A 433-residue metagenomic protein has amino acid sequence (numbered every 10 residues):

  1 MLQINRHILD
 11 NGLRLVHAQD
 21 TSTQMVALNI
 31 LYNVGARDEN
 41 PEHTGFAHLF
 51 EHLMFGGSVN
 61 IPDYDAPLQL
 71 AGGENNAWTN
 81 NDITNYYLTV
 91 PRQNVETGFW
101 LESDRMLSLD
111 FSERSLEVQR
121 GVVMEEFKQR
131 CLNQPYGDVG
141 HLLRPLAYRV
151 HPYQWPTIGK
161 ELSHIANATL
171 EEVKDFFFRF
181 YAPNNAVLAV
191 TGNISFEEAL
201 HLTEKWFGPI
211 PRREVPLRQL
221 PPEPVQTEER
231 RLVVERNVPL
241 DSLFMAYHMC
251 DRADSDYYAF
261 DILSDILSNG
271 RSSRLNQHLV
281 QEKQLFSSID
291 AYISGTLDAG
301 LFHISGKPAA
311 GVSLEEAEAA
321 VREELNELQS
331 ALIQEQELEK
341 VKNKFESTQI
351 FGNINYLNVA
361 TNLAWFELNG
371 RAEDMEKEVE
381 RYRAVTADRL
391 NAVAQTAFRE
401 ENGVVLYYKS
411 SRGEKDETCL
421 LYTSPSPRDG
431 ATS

Functional and structural regions predicted by a protein language model:
M1-T23: N- or domain-start disorder-to-order transition segments that initiate the globular core
L2, I8, A66-V215, V233 (+3 more regions): Charge-rich, well-structured scaffold segments of protease-associated domains
Q19-D20, M54, T432: Short clusters of small/polar residues that mark proteolytic maturation junctions
D20, N29-L31, K128, P145 (+1 more regions): His/Glu-based metal-binding/catalytic segments typifying zinc-dependent metallopeptidases
D20-Q24, A182, V238-P239, D298: Short strand-connecting beta-turns/loops that link adjacent beta-strands
A27-T89, W155-I158, N269-L285: M16/MPP (pitrilysin/insulinase) zinc-metallopeptidase core fold and M16-derived inactive scaffolds
Y422-S433: Single conserved hydrophobic/aromatic residue that forms the stacking wall/gate of nucleotide- or nucleobase-binding
